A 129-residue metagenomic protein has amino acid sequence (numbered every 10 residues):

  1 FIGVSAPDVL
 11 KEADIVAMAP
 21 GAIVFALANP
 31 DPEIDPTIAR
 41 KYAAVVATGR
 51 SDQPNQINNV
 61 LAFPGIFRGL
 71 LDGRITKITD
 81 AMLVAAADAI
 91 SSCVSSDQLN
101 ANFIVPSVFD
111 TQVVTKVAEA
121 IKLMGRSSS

Functional and structural regions predicted by a protein language model:
F1-N29, E33: Rossmann-like NAD(P)-binding element
A26-S129: Adenosine-phosphate binding glycine-rich loop
